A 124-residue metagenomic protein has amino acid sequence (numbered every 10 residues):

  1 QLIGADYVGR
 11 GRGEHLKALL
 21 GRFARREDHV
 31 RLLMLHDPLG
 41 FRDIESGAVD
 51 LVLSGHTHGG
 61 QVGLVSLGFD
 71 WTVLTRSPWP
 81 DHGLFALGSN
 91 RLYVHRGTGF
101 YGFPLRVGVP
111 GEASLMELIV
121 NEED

Functional and structural regions predicted by a protein language model:
Q1-D124: Soluble catalytic domains of enzymes that build or remodel membrane lipids, polysaccharides, and related
